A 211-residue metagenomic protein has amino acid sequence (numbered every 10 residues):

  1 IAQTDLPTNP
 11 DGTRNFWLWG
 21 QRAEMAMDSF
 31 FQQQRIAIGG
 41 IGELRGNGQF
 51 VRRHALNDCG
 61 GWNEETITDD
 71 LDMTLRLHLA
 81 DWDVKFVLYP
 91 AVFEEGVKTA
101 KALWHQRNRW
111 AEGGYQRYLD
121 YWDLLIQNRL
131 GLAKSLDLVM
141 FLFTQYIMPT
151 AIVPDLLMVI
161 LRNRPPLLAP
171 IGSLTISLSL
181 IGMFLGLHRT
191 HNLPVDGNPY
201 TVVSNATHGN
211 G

Functional and structural regions predicted by a protein language model:
I1-I67, W104, N108-D120: Long helical/loop segments within the catalytic core of UDP-sugar-dependent glycosyltransferases, especially the large
A2-D5, V87, E95, F141: Generic beta-strand/beta-sheet core signal
R22, K98, A102, T201-S204: Transmembrane helical bundle of ABC transporter permease
E65, T74-F93: Catalytic donor-sugar/metal-binding loop of nucleotide-sugar-dependent glycosyltransferases
F86-V87, F93-H105: Catalytic cores of eukaryotic secretory-pathway lumenal/extracellular enzymes that build and remodel glycoconjugates
L103-Y146: Active-site-adjacent helix/loop segment of glycosyltransferases that harbors family-specific signature motifs
M140-G211: Membrane-embedded multi-pass helical conduit in multi-pass membrane proteins, especially envelope-biosynthetic
